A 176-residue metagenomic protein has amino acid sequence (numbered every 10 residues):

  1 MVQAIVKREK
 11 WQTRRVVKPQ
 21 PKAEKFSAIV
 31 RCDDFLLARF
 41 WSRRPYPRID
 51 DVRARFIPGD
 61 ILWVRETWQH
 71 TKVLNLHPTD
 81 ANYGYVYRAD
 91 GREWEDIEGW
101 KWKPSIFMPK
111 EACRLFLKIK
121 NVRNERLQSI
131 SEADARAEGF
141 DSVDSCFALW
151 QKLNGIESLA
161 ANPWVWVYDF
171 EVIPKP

Functional and structural regions predicted by a protein language model:
M1-P176: Secondary-structure transition motif
